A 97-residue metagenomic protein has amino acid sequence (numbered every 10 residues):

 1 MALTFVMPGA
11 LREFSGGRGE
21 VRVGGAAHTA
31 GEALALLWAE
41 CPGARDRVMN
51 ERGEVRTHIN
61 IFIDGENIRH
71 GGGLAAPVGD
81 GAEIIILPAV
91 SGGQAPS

Functional and structural regions predicted by a protein language model:
M1-S97: Ubiquitin-like/PB1-type beta-grasp interaction modules and other compact soluble beta-rich domains
